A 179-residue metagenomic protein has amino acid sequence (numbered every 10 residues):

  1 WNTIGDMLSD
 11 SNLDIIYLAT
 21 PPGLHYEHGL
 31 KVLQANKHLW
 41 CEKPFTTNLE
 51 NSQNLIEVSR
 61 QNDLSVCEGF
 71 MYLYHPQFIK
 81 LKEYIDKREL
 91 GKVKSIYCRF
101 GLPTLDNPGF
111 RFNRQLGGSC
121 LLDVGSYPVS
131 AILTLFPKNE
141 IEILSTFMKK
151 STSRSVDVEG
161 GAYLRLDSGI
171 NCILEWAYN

Functional and structural regions predicted by a protein language model:
W1-V58: Beta-loop-alpha module in the N-terminal Rossmann-like domain of NAD(P)-dependent dehydrogenases, especially those
I15-Y17, H28, F110, C120-D123 (+3 more regions): Structured catalytic cores of enzymes that bind and process phosphorylated ligands/cofactors
P22, F45, F70-Y72, R99-T104 (+1 more regions): Short, flexible active-site-adjacent loop segments at beta-strand->alpha-helix junctions, enriched in small/polar
A35-K37, N62-S65, I170: A short helix->loop->beta-strand "cap" motif at the edges of active sites that frequently abuts
Q53-M71, G91-C98: Rossmann-fold dehydrogenase core element
Y72-S145, K150-T152: Predominantly a Rossmann-like dinucleotide-binding segment in NAD(P)-dependent oxidoreductases
T152-D157, D167-N179: NAD(P)-dinucleotide binding in Rossmann-like oxidoreductases
